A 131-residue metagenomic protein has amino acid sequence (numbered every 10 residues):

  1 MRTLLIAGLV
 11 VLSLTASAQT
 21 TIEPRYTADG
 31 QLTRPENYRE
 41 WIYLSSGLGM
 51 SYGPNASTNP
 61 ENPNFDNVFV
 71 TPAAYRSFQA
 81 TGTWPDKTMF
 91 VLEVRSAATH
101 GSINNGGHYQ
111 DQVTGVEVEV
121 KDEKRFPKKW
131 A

Functional and structural regions predicted by a protein language model:
M1-L9: Positively charged n-region of N-terminal signal peptides that target proteins for export
L9-S17: Hydrophobic h-region of N-terminal signal peptides that target proteins for export in Gram-negative bacteria
Q19-A131: Extracytoplasmic c-type cytochrome modules immediately beyond a signal peptide or single-pass transmembrane anchor
